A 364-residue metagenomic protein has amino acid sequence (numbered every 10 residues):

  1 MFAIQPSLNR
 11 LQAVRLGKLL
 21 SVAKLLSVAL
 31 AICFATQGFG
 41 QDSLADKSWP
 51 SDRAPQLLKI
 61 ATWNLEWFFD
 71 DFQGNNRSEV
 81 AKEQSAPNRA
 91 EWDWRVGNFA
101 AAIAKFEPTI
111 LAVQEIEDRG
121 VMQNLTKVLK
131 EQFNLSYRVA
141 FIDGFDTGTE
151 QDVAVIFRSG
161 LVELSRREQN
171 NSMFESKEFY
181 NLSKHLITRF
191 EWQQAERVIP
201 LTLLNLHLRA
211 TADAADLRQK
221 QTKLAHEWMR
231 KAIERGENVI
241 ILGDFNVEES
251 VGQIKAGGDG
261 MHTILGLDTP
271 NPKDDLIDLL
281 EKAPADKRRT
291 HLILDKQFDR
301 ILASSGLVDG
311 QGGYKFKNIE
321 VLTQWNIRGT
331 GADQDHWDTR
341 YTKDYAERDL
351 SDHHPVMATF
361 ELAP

Functional and structural regions predicted by a protein language model:
M1-L20: N-terminal secretory signal peptides that target proteins for export/translocation
V22-Q37: Bacterial N-terminal signal peptides
G38-Q132, S136-E150, K223, T330-Q334 (+4 more regions): N-terminal, active-site-proximal structural segment of metallo-dependent hydrolase catalytic domains
Q41-D52, Y180, E227, K231-I240 (+1 more regions): Metal-dependent phosphoester-hydrolase catalytic domains
Q56-K59, F106-I110, N134-Y137, R197-L201 (+2 more regions): Loop/turn elements at helix/coil->beta-strand transitions in domains of secreted/extracellular proteins
K59-T62, T109-Q114, A140-F141, V153-V155 (+7 more regions): Structural recognition of the beta-strand scaffold that forms the well-ordered cores of secreted hydrolase catalytic
L65-F69, I116-G120, G144-G148, G160-E163 (+4 more regions): Solvent-exposed loop/turn segments at secondary-structure junctions within structured extracellular/periplasmic domains
E117-G120, N124-P200: Structured beta-strand-rich core segments of catalytic domains in phosphoester-bond hydrolases
